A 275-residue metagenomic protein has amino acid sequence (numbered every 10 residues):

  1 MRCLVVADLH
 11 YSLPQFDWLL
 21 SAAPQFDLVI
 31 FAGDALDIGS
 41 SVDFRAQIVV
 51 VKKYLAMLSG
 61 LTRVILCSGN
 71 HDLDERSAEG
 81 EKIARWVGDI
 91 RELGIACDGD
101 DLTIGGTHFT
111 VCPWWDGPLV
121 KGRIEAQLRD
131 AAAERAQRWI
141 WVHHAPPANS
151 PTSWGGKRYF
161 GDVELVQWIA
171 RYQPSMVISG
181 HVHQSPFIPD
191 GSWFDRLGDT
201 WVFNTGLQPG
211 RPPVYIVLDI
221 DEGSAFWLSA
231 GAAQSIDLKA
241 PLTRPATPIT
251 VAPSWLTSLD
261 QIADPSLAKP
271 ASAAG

Functional and structural regions predicted by a protein language model:
R2-H10, G106-D116, I140-H144, T200-L207 (+1 more regions): Active-site-proximal beta-strand elements of phosphoester/diester hydrolases
V5-A7, V29-D34, V64-N70, A96-D98 (+3 more regions): Active-site neighborhood of phospho(di)ester-bond hydrolases with catalytic His/Asp-centered motifs
H10-D17, L36-S40, C67-A78, D101 (+4 more regions): Active-site environment of divalent metal-dependent phosphoester hydrolases
Y11-T103: Core catalytic region of metal-dependent phosphoesterases/phosphodiesterases, especially metallo-beta-lactamase-like
A23-P24, L55-L61, A133-R135, I169-Y172 (+1 more regions): Short, conserved loop/helix-junction motifs that constitute active-site signature segments in enzyme catalytic cores
L36-M57, T152-D190: Cap/insert and terminal regions of metallo-dependent hydrolase folds
D72-E164, A268-K269: Conserved catalytic scaffold of divalent metal-dependent phosphoesterases
T103-G105, Q167-R171, I188-G275: Binuclear metal-dependent phosphoesterase catalytic core
